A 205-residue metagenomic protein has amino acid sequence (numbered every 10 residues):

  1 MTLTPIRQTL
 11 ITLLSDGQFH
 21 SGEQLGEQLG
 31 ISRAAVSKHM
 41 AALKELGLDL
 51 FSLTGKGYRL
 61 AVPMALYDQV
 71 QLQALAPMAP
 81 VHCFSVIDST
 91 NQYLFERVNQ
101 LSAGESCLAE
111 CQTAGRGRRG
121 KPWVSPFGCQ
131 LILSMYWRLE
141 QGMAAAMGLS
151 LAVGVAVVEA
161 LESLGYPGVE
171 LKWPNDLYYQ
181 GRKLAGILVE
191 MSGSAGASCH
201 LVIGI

Functional and structural regions predicted by a protein language model:
T2-E162: N-terminal lobe of the biotin/lipoate ligase/transferase fold
P80, E159-G196: Acidic (Asp/Glu) carboxylate-rich active-site/surface patches
A114, N175, I205: Single, functionally critical "micro-switch" positions that shape active/binding sites and transmembrane helices
S134-Y136, L188, G204: Residue-level recognition of well-ordered beta-strand positions that form the cores of beta-sheet-rich folds across
G196-I205: Short, acidic (Asp/Glu-rich) active-site segment that either coordinates a divalent metal cofactor
